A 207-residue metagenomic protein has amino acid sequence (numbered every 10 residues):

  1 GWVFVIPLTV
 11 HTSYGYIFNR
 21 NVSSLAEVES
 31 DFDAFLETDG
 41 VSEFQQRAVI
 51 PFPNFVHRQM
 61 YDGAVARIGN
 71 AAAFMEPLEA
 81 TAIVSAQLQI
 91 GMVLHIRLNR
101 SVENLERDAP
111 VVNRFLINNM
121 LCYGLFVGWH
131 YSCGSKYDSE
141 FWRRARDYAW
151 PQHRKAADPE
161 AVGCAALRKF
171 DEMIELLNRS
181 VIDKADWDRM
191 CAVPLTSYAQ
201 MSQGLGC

Functional and structural regions predicted by a protein language model:
G1, G15, G40, G63 (+7 more regions): Residue-identity detector for glycine
G1-P51, A73-V84: Conserved FAD/dinucleotide-binding core of flavoprotein oxidoreductases
W2-V5, Y61, V65, F74 (+4 more regions): Tryptophan-centric aromatic hotspots in well-structured domains and transmembrane helices
G15-I17, A26-E29, A80, A86-Q87 (+4 more regions): Generic alpha-helix signal with a bias toward terminal, lower-confidence helices and secondary-structure junctions
L25, A34, S85-G91, S132 (+1 more regions): Solvent-exposed, non-transmembrane amphipathic alpha-helical segments
V41-L116: A conserved active-site cap/scaffold subdomain adjacent to cofactor or substrate pockets
H95-C207: Long, low-complexity C-terminal extensions of enzymes
